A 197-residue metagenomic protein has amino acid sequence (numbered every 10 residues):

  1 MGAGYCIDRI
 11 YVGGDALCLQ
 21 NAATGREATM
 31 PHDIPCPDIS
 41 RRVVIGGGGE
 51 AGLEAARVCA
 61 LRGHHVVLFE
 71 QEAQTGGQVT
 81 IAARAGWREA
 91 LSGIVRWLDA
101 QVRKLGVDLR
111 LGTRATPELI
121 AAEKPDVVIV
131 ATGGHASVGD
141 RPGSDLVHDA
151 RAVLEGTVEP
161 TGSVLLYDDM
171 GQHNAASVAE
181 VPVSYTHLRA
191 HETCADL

Functional and structural regions predicted by a protein language model:
M1, G13, E54, G93 (+2 more regions): Conserved active-site and cofactor/substrate-binding residues in soluble primary-metabolism enzymes
M1-P37: Cysteine-cluster motifs in flexible loop/terminal segments that predominantly coordinate metals
N21-C36, A100-R103, L111, T132-Y185: Glycine-rich dinucleotide-binding loop and its adjacent helix/turn
H32-P35, S40-R41, I81-G93, A150-G156 (+2 more regions): Short, contiguous acidic/charged loop-to-helix segments that flank catalytic cores in large enzymes
I39-R41, H64, K124-P125, P160-G162 (+1 more regions): Short coil/turn connectors at secondary-structure junctions
R41-G48, S163-Y167: Beta1/beta-strand and adjacent pyrophosphate-binding region of the FAD-binding site in flavoprotein oxidoreductases
V43-P142, H148, E180: Phosphate-binding active sites in nucleotide-utilizing proteins
T186-T193: Conserved small/polar residues in nucleotide/adenosyl-binding loops
